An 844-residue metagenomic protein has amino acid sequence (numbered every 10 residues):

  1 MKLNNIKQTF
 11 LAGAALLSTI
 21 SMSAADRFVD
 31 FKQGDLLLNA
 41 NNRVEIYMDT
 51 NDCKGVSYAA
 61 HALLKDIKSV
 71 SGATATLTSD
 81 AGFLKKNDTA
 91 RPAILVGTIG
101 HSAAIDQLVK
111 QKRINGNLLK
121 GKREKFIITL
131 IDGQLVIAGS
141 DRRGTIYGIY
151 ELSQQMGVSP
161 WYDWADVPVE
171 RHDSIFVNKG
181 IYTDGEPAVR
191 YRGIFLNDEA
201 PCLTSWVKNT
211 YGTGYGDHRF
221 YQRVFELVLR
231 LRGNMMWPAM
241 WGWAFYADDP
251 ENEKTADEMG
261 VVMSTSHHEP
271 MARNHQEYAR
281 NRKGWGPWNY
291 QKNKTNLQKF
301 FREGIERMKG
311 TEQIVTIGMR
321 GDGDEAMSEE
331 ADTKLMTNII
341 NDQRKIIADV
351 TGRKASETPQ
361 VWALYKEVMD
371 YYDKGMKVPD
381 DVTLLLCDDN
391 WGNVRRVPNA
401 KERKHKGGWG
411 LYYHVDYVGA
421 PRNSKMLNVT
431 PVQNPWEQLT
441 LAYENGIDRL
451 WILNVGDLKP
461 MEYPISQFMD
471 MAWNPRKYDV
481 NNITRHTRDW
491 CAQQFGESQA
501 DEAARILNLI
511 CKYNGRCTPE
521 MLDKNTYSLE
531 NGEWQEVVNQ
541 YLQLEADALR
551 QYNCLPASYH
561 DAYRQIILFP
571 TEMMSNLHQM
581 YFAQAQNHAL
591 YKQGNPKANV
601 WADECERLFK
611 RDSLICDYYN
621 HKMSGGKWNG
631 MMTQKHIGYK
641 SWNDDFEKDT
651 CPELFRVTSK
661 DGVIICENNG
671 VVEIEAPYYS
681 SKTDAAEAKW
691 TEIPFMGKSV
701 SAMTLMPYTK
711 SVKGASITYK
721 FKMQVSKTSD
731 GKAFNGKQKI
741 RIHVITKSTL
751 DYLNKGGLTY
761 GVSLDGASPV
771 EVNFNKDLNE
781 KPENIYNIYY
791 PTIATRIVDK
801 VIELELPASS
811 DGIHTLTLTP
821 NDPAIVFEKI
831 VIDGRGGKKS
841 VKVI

Functional and structural regions predicted by a protein language model:
M1-F28: Bacterial Sec-dependent N-terminal signal peptides
A24-E186: Contiguous, structured surface segment used for ligand recognition
D66, I114-Q291, V361-Y365, G375-N393 (+3 more regions): Feature activates predominantly on carbohydrate-active enzymes
L77-S79, H172-I175, M240-W241, A247-E258 (+4 more regions): Gly/Pro-rich turn-and-neighbor structural signature
N87-G157, R219-R223, L227, P270 (+3 more regions): Intrinsic-disorder/low-complexity accessory segments
P168-D173, R485-K635, A715-I717: C-terminal non-catalytic alpha-helical accessory regions
L229, N234-W237, W243, L386-G392 (+1 more regions): Structured mid-domain segments that build the active-site/substrate or prosthetic-cofactor binding neighborhood
D644-I844: Extracytoplasmic
